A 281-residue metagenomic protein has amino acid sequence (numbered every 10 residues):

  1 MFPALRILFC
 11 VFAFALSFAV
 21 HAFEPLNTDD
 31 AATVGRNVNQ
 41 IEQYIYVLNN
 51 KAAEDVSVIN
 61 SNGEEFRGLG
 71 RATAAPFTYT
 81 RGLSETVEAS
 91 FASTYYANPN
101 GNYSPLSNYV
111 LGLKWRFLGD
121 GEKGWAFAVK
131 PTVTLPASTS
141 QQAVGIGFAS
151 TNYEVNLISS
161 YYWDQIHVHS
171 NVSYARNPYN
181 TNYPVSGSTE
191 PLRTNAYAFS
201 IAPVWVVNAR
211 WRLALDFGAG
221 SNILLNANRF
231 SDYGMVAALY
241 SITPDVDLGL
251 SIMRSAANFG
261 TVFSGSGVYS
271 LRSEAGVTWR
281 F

Functional and structural regions predicted by a protein language model:
M1-F9: Bacterial N-terminal signal peptides that target proteins for export
L8-S17: Bacterial N-terminal signal peptides
A22-F281: Transmembrane beta-barrel domains of Gram-negative outer membranes and organellar outer membranes
